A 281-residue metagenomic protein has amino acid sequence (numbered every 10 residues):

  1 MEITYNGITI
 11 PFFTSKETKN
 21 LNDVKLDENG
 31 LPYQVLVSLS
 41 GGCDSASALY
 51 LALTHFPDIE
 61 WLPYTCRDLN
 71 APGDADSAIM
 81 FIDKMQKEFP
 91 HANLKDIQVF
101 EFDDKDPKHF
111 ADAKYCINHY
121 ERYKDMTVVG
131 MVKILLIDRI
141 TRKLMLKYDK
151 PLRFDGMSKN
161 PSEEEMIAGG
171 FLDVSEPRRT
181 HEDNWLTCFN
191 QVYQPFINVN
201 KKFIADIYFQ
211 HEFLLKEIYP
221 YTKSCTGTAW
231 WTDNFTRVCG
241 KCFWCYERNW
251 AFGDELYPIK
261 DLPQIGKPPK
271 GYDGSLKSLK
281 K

Functional and structural regions predicted by a protein language model:
E2-K281: Nucleotide-activated chemistry modules centered on ATP-dependent adenylation/adenylyltransferase
